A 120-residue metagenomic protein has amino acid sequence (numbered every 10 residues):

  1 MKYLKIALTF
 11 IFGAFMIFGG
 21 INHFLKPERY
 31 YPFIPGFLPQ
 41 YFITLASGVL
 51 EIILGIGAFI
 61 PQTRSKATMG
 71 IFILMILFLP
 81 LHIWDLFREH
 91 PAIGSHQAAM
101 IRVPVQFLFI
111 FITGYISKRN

Functional and structural regions predicted by a protein language model:
M1-N120: Membrane-interface extramembranous regions
